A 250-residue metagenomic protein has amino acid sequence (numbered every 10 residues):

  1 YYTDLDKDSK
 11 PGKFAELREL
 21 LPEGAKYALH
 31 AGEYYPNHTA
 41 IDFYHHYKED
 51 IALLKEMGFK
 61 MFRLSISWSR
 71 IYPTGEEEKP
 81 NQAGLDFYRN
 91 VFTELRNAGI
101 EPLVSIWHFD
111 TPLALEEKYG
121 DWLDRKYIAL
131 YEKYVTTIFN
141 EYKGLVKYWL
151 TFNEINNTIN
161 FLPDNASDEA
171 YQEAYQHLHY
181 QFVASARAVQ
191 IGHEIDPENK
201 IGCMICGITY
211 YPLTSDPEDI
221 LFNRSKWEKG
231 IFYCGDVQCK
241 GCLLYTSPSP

Functional and structural regions predicted by a protein language model:
Y1-I71, G75-E78: N-terminal structural segment of carbohydrate-active enzymes
Y1-L21, A31, G75, F92-S247: Active-site region of glycoside hydrolase catalytic domains
H38-K48, K79-F87, D124-K133: Glycine-rich anion/phosphate-binding loops
I51-M57, F62-H108, G192: Aromatic-lined substrate-binding rim segments of carbohydrate-active enzymes
P250: DNA major-groove recognition helix of helix-turn-helix/homeodomain DNA-binding modules
